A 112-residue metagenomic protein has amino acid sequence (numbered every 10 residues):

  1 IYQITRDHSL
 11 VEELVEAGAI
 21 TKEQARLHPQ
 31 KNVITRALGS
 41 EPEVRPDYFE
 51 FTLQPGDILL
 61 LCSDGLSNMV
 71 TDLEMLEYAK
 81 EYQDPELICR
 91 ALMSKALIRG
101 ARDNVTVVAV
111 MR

Functional and structural regions predicted by a protein language model:
T5-R6, M111: Short, structured patches in soluble enzyme cores that scaffold and shape functional sites
R6-P55: Conserved, helical-rich catalytic subdomain that frames metal- and/or nucleotide-binding sites in enzyme alpha/beta
S9, P29, V70, Q83 (+1 more regions): Conserved active-site and cofactor/substrate-binding residues in soluble primary-metabolism enzymes
V33-P42, F49-Y78, R99, V110-R112: Conserved beta-strand-loop-short alpha-helix elements that form and flank the Mn2+/Mg2+-coordinating active site
L76-A101: Helix-loop-helix
